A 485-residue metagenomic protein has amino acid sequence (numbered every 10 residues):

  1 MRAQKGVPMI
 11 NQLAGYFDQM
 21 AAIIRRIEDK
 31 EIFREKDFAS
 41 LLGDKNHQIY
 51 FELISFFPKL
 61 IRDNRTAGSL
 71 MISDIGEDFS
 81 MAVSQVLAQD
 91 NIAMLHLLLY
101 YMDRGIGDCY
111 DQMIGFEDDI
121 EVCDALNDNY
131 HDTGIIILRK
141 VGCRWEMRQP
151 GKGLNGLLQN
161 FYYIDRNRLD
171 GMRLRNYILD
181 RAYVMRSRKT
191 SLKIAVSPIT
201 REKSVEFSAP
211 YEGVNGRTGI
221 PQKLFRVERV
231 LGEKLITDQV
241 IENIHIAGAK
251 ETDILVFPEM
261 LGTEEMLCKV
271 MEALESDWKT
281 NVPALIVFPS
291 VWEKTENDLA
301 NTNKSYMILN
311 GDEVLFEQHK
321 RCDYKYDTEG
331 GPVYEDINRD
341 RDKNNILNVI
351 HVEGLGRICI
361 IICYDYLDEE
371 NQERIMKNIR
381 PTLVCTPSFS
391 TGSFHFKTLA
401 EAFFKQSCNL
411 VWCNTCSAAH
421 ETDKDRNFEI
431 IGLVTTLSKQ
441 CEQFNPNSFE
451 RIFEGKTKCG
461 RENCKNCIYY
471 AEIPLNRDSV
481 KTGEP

Functional and structural regions predicted by a protein language model:
R2-C109, L267-F288, L367-E484: CN hydrolase (nitrilase-like) catalytic-core segments centered on the catalytic cysteine and neighboring Lys/Glu
L41-T200, F207, G213-G219: Long, charge-dense tracts
R148-T190, D298-I379, E462-V480, E484: Active-site catalytic loop in hydrolytic enzyme cores
S191-R229, E317, G356-D365, C385-S388: Active-site-proximal beta-strand elements of phosphoester/diester hydrolases
S197-I199, F257, I308, I361 (+1 more regions): Short hydrophobic segments within beta-strands
R201-E202, L261-T263, E293-K294, C322-D323 (+3 more regions): Short, solvent-exposed loop/turn segments at secondary-structure junctions
E228-E242, D340-E353: Alpha-helix-centered segments that form part of catalytic cores
V230-E317, S390-G392, L399-C408: Cys-nucleophile CN-hydrolase/nitrilase-fold catalytic domain and related Cys-dependent amidase chemistry that acts on
